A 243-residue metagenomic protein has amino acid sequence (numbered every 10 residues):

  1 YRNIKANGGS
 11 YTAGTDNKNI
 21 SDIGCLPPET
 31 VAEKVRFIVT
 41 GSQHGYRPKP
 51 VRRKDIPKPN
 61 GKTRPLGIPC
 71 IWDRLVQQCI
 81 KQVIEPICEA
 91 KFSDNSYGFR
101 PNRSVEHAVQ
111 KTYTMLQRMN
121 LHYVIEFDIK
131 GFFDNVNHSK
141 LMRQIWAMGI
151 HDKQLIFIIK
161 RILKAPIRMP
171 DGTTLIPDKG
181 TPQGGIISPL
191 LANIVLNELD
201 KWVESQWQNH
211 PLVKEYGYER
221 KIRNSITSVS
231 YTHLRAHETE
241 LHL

Functional and structural regions predicted by a protein language model:
Y1-E29: Non-catalytic, polymerase-adjacent accessory regions of viral genome-replication enzymes
I4, R36-K62, I71, L75-V83 (+2 more regions): Reverse-transcriptase-like RNA-dependent polymerase core
S10-N19, G67, E106-I145: Conserved catalytic palm subdomain of right-hand nucleotidyl-transferase polymerases, strongest for RNA-directed enzymes
G24-V39, G149-I150, L191-Y216: A short, contiguous, amphipathic alpha-helix enriched in charged residues
T63-F92, K130, D178-N209: Conserved pre-motif C helix in the palm subdomain of viral-like polymerases
R100-P101, G184: Conserved, non-catalytic sequence blocks in retroelement Pol enzymes and Pol-derived host proteins
T174, Q206-T227: Short helix/loop segment immediately N-terminal to the Walker
T232-T239: Conserved small/polar residues in nucleotide/adenosyl-binding loops
